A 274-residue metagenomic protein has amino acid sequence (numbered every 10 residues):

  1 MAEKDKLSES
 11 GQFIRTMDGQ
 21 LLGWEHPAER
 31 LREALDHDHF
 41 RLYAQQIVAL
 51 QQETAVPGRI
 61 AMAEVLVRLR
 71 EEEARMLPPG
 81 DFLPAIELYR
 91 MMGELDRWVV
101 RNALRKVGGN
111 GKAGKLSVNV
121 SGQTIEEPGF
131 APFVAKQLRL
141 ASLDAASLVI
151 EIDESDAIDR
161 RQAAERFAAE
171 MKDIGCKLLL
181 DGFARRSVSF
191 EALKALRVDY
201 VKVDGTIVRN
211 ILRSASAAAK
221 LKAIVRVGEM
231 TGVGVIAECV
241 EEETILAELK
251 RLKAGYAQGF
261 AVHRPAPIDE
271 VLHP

Functional and structural regions predicted by a protein language model:
M1-G23, R68, E72, S121-E126 (+2 more regions): EAL-family c-di-GMP phosphodiesterase catalytic domain
S8-A85, L180, Q258, H263-P267: Active-site core of bacterial EAL-family cyclic-dinucleotide phosphodiesterase domains
G19, G23-H26, D36, E87 (+4 more regions): Signal-transducing alpha-helical linker
P27, V65, A85-I86, V99-K106 (+4 more regions): Structural preference for long, well-ordered alpha-helical segments in enzyme cores
R41, T54, G58, V99 (+4 more regions): Hydrophobic scaffolding residues in well-structured cytosolic catalytic/regulatory domains that bind or process
R59-E64, E71, Y89-A163, C239: Catalytic core of bacterial c-di-GMP phosphodiesterases, primarily the EAL and HD-GYP domains, capturing alpha-helical
P132-A135, A163-F167, A215-K222: Charged helix-capping and loop-helix junction motifs
